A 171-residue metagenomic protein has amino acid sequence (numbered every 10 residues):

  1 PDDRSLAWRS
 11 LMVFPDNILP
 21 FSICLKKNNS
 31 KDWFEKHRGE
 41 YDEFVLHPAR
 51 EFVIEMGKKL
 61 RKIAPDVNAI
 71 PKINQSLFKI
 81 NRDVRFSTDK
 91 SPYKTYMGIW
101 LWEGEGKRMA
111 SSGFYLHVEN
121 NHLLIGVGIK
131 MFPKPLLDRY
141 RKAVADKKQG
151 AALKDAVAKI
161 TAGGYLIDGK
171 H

Functional and structural regions predicted by a protein language model:
W8-K36: Short, charged, low-complexity amphipathic alpha-helix
L19-S22, R38, G57, Y96 (+1 more regions): Short, well-ordered alpha-helical packing segments
K26-N29, V45, A49, V53-M56 (+5 more regions): A generic secondary-structure signal for well-formed alpha-helical elements
G39-E51, L124-V127, A152: Short amphipathic alpha-helical segments with coiled-coil-like heptad repeat character
D42-R85, D89: Gly/Pro-rich turn-and-neighbor structural signature
I80-V118, L123: Short, conserved beta-strand/beta-arch hydrophobic-aromatic motifs that form part of recognition grooves or interface
E119-H171: Compact, glycine/acidic-enriched structural inserts
